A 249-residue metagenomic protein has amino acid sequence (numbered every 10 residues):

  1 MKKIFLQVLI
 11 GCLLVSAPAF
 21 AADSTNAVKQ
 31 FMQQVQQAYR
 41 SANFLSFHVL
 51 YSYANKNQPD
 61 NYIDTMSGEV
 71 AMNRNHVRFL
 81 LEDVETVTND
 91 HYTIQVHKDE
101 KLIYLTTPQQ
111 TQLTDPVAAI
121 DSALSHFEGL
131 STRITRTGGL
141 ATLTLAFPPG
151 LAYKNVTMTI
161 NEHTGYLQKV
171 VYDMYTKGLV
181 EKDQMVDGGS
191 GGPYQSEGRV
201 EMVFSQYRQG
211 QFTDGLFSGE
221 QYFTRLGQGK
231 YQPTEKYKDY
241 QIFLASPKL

Functional and structural regions predicted by a protein language model:
M1-I4: Positively charged n-region of N-terminal signal peptides that target proteins for export
Q7-S16: Bacterial N-terminal signal peptides
A19-N61, K230-L249: N-terminal leader/targeting segments and the immediate start of mature chains
V49-Y51, R78-E82, T142-P149: Short beta-strand segments that buttress and anchor functional surface loops
I63-M66, L81-E82, N89-D90, A152-T157 (+1 more regions): Short, surface-exposed coil-to-beta transition loops
E69-V117: An acidic-aromatic
A119-L179, L244, K248: Extended beta-strand-rich segments in extracellular/periplasmic secretory proteins, especially within noncatalytic
T164-L249: Non-transmembrane domains of secretory- and envelope-associated proteins
